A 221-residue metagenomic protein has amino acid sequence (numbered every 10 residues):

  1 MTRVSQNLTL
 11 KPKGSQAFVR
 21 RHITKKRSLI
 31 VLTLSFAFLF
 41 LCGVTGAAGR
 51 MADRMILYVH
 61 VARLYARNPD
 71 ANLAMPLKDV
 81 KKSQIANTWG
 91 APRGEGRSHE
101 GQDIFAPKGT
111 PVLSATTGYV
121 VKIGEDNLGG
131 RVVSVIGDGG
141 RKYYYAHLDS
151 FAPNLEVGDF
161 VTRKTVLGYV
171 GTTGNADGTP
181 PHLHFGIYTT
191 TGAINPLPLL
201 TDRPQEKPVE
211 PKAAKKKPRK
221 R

Functional and structural regions predicted by a protein language model:
M1-K26: N-terminal Lys/Arg-rich, disordered targeting/topogenic segments
R27-L29, R221: Catalytic-site microenvironment of enzymes that process N-acetyl-hexosamine-containing cell-wall polysaccharides
I30-G46: Hydrophobic membrane-insertion alpha-helices, especially the h-region of bacterial N-terminal signal peptides
C42-R131, T162-R163, T172, I194-L197 (+1 more regions): Surface-exposed, glycine-biased beta-strand/turn segments
F105, I136-D138, Y188: A generic structural motif
A115-V157, P180-H184: Zn2+-dependent peptidoglycan hydrolase active-site motif and core
A152-T179: Beta-rich strand-turn-strand
H182-G192: A short hydrophobic beta-strand segment most commonly corresponding to one strand of the jelly-roll/cupin
